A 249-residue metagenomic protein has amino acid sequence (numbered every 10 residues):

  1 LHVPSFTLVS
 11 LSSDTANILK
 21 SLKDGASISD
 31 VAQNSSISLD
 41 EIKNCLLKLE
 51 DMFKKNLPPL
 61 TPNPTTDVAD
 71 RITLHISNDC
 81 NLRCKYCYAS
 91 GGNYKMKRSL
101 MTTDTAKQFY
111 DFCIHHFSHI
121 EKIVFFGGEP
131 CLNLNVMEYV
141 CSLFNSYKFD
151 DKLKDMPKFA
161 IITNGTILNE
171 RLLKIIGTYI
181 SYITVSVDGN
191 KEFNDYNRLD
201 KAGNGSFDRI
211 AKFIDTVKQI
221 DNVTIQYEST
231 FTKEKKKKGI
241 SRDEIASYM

Functional and structural regions predicted by a protein language model:
H2-V3: Acidic/polar residues at beta-strand termini and the immediately following turn/coil
T7-H75: Long, charge-rich, low-complexity alpha-helical segments
V9, K95-R98, N133-L134, D195-Y196: A generic structural signal for short coil/turn motifs at secondary-structure boundaries
T66-D67, R71-D104: Canonical Radical SAM [4Fe-4S] cluster-binding loop centered on the CxxxCxxC motif and its immediate flanking residues
I76, G127-G128: Short acidic donor-binding/metal-coordinating loop in glycosyltransferase active sites
K97-M101, E129, A202: Pocket-edge positions in alpha/beta enzyme catalytic cores
A106, Y110-D111, H115-V124, N133-M249: Radical SAM/AdoMet-radical enzyme domain recognition
